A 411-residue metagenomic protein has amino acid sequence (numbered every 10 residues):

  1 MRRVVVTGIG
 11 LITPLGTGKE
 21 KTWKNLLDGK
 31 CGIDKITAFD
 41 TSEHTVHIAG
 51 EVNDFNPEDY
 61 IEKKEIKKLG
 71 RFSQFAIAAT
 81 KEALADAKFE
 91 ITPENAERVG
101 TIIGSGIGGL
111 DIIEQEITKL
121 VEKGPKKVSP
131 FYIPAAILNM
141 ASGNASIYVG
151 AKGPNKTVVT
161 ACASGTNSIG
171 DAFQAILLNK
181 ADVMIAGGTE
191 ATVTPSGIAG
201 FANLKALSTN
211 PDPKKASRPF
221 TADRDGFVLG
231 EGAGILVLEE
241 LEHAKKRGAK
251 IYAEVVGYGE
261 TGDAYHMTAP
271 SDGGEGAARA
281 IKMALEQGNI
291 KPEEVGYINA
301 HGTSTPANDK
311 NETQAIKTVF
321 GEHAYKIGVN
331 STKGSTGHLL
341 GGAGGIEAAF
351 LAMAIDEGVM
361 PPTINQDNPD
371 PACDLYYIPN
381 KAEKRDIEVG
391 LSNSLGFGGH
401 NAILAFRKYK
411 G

Functional and structural regions predicted by a protein language model:
M1-K63, E242-Y252, F350-T363, R407-G411: ACP-dependent fatty acid/polyketide chain-elongation machinery
R3-T7, C31-D34, D212-G288, Y297 (+1 more regions): Condensing-enzyme catalytic core mediating Claisen C-C bond formation in acyl metabolism
V6, K30-T160, T189-I198, E294-N308: Conserved beta-ketoacyl condensing-enzyme motif
G8, L26, T80, T101 (+10 more regions): Conserved small-residue
A76-K88, L138-S142, S146-E190, V228-A249 (+2 more regions): Active-site-proximal alpha-helical scaffold in enzymes
A83-N95, A244-A249, I281-Y297, V319-H323: Phosphate/pyrophosphate-binding loops at sites that engage ATP/ADP/AMP, CoA/4′-phosphopantetheine, polyphosphate
K123-S129, N167-G170, Q174, E190-K246 (+2 more regions): Glycine-/small-residue-rich "gating" segment that lines the acyl/pantetheine channel and substrate pocket
K180-D225, Y258-D272, G302-D309, K326-Y376: Acyl-CoA/ACP chain-elongation machinery
